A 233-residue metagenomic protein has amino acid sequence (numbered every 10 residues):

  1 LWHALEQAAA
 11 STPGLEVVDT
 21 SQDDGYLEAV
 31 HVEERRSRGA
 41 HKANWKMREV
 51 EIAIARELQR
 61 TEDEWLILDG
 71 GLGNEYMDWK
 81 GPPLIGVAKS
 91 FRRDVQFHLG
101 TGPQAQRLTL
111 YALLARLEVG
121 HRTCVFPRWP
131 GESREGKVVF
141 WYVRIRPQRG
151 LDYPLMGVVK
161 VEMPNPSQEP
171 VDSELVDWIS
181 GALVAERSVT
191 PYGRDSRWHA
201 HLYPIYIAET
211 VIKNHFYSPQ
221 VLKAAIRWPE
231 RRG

Functional and structural regions predicted by a protein language model:
W2-G233: Long, contiguous domain-sized segments
